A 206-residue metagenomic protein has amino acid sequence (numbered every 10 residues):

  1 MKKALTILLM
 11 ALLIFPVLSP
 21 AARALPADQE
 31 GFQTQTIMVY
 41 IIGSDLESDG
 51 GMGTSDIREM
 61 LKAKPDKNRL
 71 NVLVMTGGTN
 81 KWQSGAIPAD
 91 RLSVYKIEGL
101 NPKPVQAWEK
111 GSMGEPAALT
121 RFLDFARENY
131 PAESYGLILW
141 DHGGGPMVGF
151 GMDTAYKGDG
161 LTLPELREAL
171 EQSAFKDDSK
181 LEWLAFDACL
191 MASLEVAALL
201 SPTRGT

Functional and structural regions predicted by a protein language model:
K2-M10, S19: Sec-dependent signal peptide recognition, specifically the positively charged N-region followed immediately by
A4-I7, A126, A169, T203: Generic, well-ordered alpha-helical scaffold segments in large soluble proteins
I14-F15, L199: Hydrophobic alpha-helical membrane context
F15-D28: Sec-dependent signal peptide cleavage junction
L25-E133: N-terminal extension/subdomain marker
S134-T206: Catalytic cores of nucleophile-dependent amide-cleaving enzymes
